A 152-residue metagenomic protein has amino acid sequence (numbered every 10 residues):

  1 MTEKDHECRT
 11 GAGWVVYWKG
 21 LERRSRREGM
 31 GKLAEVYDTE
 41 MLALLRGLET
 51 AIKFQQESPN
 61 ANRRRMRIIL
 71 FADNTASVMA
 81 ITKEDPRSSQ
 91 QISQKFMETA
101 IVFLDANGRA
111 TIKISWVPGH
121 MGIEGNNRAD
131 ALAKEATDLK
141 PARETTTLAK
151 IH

Functional and structural regions predicted by a protein language model:
M1-A61, T82: RNase H-like nuclease fold core
E3-K4, L44-N127, A131, E135-T137 (+1 more regions): RNase H catalytic domain
